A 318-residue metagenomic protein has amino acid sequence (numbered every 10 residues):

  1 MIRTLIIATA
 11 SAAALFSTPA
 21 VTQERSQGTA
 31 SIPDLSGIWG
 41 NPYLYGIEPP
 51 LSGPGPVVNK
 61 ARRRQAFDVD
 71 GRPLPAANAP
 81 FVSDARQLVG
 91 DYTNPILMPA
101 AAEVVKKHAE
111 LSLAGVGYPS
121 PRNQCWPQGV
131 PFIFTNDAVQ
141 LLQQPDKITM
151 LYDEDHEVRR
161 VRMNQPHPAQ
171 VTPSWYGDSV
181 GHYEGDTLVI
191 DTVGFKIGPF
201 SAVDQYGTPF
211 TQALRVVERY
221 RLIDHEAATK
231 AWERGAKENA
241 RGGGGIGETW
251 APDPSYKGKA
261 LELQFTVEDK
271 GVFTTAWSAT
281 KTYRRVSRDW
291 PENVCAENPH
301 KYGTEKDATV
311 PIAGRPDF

Functional and structural regions predicted by a protein language model:
I2, T9, V21-F318: PEST-like low-complexity, intrinsically disordered acidic/proline/serine-rich tracts that flank trafficking/processing
I7-L15: Hydrophobic helical h-region of N-terminal Sec-dependent signal peptides in bacterial secretory/periplasmic proteins
S17-P19: N-terminal signal peptide c-region/cleavage motif recognized by signal peptidases
